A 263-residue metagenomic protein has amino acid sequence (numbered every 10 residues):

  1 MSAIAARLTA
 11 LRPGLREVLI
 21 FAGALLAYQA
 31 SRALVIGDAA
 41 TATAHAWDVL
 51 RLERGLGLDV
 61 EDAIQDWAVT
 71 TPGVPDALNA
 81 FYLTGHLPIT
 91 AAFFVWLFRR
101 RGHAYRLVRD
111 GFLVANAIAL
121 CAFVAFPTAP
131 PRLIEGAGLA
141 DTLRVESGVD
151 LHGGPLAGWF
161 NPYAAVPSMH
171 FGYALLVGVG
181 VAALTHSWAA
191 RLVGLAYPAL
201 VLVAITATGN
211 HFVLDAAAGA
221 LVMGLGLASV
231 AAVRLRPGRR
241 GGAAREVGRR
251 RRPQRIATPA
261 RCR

Functional and structural regions predicted by a protein language model:
M1-P88, P259-R263: N-terminal transmembrane-helix/juxtamembrane module of multi-pass inner/ER membrane proteins
R12, R16, I20, R106-G111 (+2 more regions): Alpha-helical transmembrane segments of integral membrane proteins
E17-Q29, L87, A91, F112 (+4 more regions): Alpha-helical transmembrane spans of integral membrane proteins, capturing the lipid-embedded, hydrophobic core of TM
L26-A30, A115-V124, A196-G209: Aromatic-anchored segments of alpha-helical transmembrane domains
A39-D48, V60, F98-A189, P237-R263: Membrane-interface loops
A80-V95, H170-G178: Hydrophobic alpha-helical transmembrane segments
P127-A137, N161-A165, L200-G226: Interfacial helix-loop-helix junctions of multi-pass membrane proteins
G178-A183, M223-A231: Hydrophobic transmembrane alpha-helices
